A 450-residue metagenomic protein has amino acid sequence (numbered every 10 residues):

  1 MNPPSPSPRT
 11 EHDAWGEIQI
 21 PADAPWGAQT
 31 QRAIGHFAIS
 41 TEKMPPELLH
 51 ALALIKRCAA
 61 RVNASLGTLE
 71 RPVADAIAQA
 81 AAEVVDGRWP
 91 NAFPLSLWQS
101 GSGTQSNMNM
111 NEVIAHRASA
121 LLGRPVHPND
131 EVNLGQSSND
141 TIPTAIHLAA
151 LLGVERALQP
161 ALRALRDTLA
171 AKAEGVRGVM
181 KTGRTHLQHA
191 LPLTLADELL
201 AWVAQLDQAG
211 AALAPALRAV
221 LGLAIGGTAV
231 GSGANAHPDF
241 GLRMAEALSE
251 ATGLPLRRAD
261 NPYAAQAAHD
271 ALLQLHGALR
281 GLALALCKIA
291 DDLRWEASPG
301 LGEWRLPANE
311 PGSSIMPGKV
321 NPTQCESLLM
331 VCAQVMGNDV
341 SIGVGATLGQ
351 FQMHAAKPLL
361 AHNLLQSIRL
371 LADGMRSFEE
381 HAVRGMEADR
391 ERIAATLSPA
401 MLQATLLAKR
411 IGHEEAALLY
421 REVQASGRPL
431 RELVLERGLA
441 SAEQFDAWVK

Functional and structural regions predicted by a protein language model:
N2-K450: Conserved, well-structured ligand/cofactor-binding cores
